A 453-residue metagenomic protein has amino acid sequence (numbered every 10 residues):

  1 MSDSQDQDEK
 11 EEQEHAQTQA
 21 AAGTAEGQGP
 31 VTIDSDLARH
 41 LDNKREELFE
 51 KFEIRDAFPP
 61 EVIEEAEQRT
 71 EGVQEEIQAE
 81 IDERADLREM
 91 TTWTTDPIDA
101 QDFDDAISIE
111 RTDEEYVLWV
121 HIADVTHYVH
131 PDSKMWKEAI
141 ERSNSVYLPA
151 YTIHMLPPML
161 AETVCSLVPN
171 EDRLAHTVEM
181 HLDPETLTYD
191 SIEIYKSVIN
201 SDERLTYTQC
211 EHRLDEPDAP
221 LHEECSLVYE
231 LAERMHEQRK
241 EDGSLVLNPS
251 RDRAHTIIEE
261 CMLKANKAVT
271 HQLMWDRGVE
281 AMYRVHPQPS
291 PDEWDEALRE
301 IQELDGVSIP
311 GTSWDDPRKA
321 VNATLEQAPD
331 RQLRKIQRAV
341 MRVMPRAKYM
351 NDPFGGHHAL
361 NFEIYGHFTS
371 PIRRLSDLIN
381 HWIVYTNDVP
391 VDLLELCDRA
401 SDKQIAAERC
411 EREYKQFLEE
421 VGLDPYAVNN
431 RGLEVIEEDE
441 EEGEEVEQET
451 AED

Functional and structural regions predicted by a protein language model:
S2-S4, H15-K51, E61-D453: Electropositive polyanion-binding surfaces
